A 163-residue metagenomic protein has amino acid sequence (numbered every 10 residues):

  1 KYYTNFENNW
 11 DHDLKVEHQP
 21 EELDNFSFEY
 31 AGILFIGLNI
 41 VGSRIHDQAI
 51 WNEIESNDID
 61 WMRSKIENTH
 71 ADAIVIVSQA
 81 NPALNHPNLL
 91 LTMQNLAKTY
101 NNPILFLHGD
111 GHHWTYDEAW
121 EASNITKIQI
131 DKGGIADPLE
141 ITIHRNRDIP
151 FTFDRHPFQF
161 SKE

Functional and structural regions predicted by a protein language model:
K1-I54, Y116-I149: Extended active-site neighborhood of metal-dependent phosphoesterases/phosphodiesterases
E22, E29, I36, Q48-W120: His/acidic metal-ligating clusters that form di-metal
L84, G134-P138, S161-K162: Short, surface-exposed beta-strand/loop "edge" segments at domain boundaries and coil↔beta transitions
H144-E163: A short C-terminal boundary segment appended to hydrolase-like catalytic domains
